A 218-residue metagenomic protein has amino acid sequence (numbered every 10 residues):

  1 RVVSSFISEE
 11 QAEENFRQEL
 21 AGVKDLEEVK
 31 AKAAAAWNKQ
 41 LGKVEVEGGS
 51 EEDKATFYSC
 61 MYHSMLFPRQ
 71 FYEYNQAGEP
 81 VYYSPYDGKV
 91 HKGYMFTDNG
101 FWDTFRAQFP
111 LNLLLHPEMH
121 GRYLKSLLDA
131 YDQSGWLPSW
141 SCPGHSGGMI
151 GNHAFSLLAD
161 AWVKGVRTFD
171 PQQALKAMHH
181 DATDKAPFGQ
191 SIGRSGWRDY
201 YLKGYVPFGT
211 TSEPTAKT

Functional and structural regions predicted by a protein language model:
R1-M95, W136-L137, R167-A186: Acidic/polar, glycine-enriched structural segments that form the non-catalytic walls/loops of the carbohydrate-binding
I7-E10, F67, F71, V81 (+5 more regions): Flexible loop/turn segments at secondary-structure boundaries
L26, G49, F96-G100, N112 (+5 more regions): Short secondary-structure transition/capping motifs
A34, N38, M61, Q108 (+4 more regions): Extracytoplasmic/secreted envelope proteins and their assembly/folding machinery, especially bacterial periplasmic
E47-S50, Y94-D98, Q108-P110, P117-R122 (+1 more regions): A conserved hydrophobic secondary-structure block that centers on an alpha-helix together with its immediately flanking
E52-D53, Y94-D103, S146-A154, K217: Secondary-structure capping and boundary motifs in well-ordered enzyme cores
F57-E73, T97-H120, A159-K164, T218: Alpha-helical support elements that line or immediately flank enzyme active sites and cofactor-binding pockets
S134-T218: Active-site cavity-forming subdomains of large catalytic enzyme subunits
